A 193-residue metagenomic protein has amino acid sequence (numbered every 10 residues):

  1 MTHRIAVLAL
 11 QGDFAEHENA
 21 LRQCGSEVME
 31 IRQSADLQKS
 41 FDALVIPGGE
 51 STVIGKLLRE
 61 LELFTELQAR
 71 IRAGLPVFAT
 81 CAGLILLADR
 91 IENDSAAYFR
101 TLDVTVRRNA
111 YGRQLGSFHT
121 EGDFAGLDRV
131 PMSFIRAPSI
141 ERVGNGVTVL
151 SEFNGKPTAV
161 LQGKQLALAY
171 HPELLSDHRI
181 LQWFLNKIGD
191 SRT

Functional and structural regions predicted by a protein language model:
M1, D36-Q38, A69-R70, F78 (+3 more regions): Solvent-exposed alpha-helices and their adjacent loops that cap or buttress functional pockets in soluble metabolic
M1-E60, T65-A73, H178-Q182, N186-T193: N-terminal beta1-alpha1 cap of cysteine-dependent amidohydrolase-like domains
T2, F41, A73-L75, A96-A97 (+3 more regions): Short coil/turn connectors at secondary-structure junctions
L10, T80-A82, L102, R136 (+1 more regions): A secondary-structure boundary/capping signal
V28-M29, V77, Q165: Hydrophobic anchor at the start of a short beta-strand that flanks the dinucleotide cofactor-binding loop
V45-I46, A79, L168: Redox-cofactor binding/interface segments in oxidoreductases and associated redox assembly factors
E50-G122: Cysteine-nucleophile active-site neighborhood
R108-T193: Amide-donor transfer/coupling interface in amidating biosynthetic enzymes
